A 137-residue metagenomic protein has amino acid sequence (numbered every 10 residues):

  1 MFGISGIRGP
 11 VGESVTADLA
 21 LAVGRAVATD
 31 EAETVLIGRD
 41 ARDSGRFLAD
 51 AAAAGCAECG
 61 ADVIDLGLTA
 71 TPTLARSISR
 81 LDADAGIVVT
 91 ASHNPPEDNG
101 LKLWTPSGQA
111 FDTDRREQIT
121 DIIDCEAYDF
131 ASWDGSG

Functional and structural regions predicted by a protein language model:
M1-A54, E58-C59, S136-G137: An N-terminal, well-structured beta->alpha segment
F2, G6, P96-D98, P106: Residue-level signal for pocket-adjacent positions within structured domains
G12, L66, G108-F111: Pocket-edge positions in alpha/beta enzyme catalytic cores
D18, P72, T113-E117: Generic alpha-helical secondary structure signal
A22-A26, A51, T73-R76, Q118 (+1 more regions): Alpha-helical scaffold segments in soluble metabolic enzymes
V35-D98: N-terminal small/polar loop signature for handling phosphorylated ligands or for N-terminal nucleophile
N99-G137: Gly/Ser/Thr-enriched, mixed-charge loops and adjacent short helices that form phosphate/oxyanion-binding elements
